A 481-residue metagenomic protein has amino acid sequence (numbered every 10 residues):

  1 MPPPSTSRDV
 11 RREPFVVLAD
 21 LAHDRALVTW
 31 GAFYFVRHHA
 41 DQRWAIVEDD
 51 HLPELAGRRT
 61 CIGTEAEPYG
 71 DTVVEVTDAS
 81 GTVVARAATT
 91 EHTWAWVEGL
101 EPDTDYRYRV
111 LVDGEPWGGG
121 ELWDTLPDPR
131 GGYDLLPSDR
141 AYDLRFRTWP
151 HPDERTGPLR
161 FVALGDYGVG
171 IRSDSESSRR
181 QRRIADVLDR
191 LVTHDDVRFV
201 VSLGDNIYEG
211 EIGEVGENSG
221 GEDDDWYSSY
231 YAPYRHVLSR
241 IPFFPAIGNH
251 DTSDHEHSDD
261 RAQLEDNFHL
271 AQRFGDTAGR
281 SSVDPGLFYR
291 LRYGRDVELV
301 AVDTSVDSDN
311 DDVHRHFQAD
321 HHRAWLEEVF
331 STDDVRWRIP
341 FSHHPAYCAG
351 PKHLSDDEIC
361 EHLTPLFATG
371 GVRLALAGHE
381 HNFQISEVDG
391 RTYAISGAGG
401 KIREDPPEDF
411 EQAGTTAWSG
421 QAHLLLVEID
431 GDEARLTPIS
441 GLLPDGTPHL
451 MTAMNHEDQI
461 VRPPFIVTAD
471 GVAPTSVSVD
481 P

Functional and structural regions predicted by a protein language model:
M1-S175, Q181, D186-V197, L426-P481: Acidic, histidine-bearing metal-coordination/catalytic regions of metal-dependent phosphoesterases
V73, R107-T148, I212-D334, H353-E358 (+2 more regions): Extended active-site neighborhood of metal-dependent phosphoesterases/phosphodiesterases
G157-I171, D296-D307, I339-H343, T392-A398: Active-site-proximal beta-strand elements of phosphoester/diester hydrolases
F161-A163, V200-S202, P245-A246, P340 (+1 more regions): Residue-level marker for buried hydrophobic side chains located in beta-strands that build the well-ordered beta-sheet
D166, G204-D205, G248-N249, V302 (+2 more regions): Active-site glycine-centered loops adjacent to acidic/histidine catalytic or metal-binding residues that shape
V192-G210, I241: Active-site metal-binding motif and surrounding structural segment of the metallo-beta-lactamase
S202-G204, D333-G350: Short acidic, glycine-rich surface-loop motifs adjacent to enzyme active sites
P340-Y347, R373-F383: Histidine-centered catalytic micro-motifs
